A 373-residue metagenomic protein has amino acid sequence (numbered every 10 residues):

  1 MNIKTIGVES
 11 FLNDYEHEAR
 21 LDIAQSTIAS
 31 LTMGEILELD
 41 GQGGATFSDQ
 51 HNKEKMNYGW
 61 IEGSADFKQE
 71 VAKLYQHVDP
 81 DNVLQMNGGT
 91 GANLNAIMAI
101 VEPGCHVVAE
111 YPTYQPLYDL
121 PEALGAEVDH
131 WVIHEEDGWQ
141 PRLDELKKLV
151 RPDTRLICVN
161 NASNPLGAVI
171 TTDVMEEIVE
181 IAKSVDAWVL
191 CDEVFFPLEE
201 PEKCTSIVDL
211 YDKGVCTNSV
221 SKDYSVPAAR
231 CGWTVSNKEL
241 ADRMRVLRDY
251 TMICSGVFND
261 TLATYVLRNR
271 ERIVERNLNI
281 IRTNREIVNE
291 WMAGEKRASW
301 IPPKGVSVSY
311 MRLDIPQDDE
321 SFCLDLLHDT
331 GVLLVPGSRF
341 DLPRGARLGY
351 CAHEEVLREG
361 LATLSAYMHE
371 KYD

Functional and structural regions predicted by a protein language model:
M1-G88, N95, R268-N269, K371-D373: N-terminal small-domain helix-loop-helix segment of the aminotransferase-like
H77, P316, D325-L334, F340-D373: PLP-dependent enzyme catalytic core of the Aspartate aminotransferase-like
D81, A99-P121: Conserved PLP-anchoring active-site segment centered on the Schiff-base-forming lysine
L124, S184-V185, E295, T330 (+1 more regions): Helix C-cap/helix->beta junction micro-motif
E135-E202: Active-site phosphate-binding strand-loop segment of PLP-dependent enzymes
L210-R243: Active-site PLP attachment segment
M244-T251, V266-N289: Structural signature of PLP-dependent enzymes
T264, I280-N289, S299-L313: Conserved glycine-rich beta-strand-loop-beta hairpin in the small C-terminal domain of fold type I
